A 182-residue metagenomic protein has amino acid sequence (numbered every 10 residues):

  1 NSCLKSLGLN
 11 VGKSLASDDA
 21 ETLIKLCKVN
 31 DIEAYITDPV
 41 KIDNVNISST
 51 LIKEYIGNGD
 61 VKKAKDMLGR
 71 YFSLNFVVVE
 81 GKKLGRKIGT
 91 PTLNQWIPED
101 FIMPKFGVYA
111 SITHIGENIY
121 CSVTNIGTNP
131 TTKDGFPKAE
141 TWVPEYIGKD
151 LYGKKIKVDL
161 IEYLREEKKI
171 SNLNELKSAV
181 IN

Functional and structural regions predicted by a protein language model:
N1-A16: Acidic beta-strand-to-loop metal/phosphate-binding motif
L9-N10, V40, Y163: Short strand-loop junctions, especially beta-strand C-caps/beta-turns that link beta-sheets to coils or alpha-helices
S14-L15, N44, K168: Secondary-structure boundary/capping motif
L15, I56, A179: Catalytic cores of large soluble enzymes that bind and process phosphate-bearing ligands
A16-K25: Charged helix-capping and loop-helix junction motifs
K25-G127: Glycine-rich, Lys/Arg-enriched anion-binding loops that position phosphate/diphosphate groups for phosphoryl
G81-N182: Phosphate/ribose-recognition catalytic cores of enzymes acting on nucleotide-derived substrates
